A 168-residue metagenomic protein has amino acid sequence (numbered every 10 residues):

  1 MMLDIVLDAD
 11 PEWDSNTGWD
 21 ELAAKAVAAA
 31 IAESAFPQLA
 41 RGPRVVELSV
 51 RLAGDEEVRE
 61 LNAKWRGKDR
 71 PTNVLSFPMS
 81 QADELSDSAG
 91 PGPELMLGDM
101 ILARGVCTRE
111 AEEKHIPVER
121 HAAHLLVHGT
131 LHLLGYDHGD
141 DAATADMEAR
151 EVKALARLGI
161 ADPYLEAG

Functional and structural regions predicted by a protein language model:
M1-A122, L133-G168: An acidic/histidine-cluster motif and surrounding catalytic segment that typifies divalent-metal-assisted enzyme active
V127, L131-H132: Short active-site segment of divalent metal-dependent hydrolases/proteases that encodes the spacing between
